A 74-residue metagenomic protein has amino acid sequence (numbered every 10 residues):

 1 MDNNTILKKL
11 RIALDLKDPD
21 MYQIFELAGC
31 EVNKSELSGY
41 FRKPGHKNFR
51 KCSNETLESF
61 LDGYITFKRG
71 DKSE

Functional and structural regions predicted by a protein language model:
D2-K8, K17-D18, Y22-I24, C30-E55: A cross-kingdom feature marking solvent-exposed beta-strand/loop segments within repeated, beta-rich binding/scaffold
K8, T66-E74: Helix-turn-helix/homeodomain-like alpha-helical modules used for DNA recognition and transcription-factor dimerization
R11-I12: Short amphipathic helical patch at the helix-1/turn junction of helix-turn-helix
S53-F67: DNA major-groove recognition helix of helix-turn-helix/homeodomain DNA-binding modules
